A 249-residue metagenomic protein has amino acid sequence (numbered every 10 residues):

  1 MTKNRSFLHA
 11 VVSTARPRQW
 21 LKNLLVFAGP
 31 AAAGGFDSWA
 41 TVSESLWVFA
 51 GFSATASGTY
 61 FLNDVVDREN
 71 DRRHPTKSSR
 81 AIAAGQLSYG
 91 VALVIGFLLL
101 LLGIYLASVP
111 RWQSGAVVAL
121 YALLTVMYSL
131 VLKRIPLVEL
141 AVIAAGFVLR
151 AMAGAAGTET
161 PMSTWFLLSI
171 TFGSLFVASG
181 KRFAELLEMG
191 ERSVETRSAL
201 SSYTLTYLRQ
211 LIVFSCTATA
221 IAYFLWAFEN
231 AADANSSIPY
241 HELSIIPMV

Functional and structural regions predicted by a protein language model:
M1-R72, G85-L98: Topogenic membrane-insertion module of multi-pass membrane proteins
M1-V12, Q19, L130, V148-V249: C-terminal membrane-associated helical module and adjoining short loops/tails
W20-N23, F49, S57, G96-F97 (+7 more regions): Residues within membrane-spanning alpha-helices of integral membrane proteins, especially the hydrophobic core/packing
A32-G35, V109-P110, L130-V131, A156-G157: Helix-loop junctions at the membrane-solvent interface of multi-pass transporters, primarily the C-terminal
F52-N63, Y121-T125, G146, R150 (+2 more regions): Alpha-helical transmembrane segments of multi-pass membrane proteins
R68, R73-V118, T164-L175, R209-I221: Multi-pass membrane catalytic core of lipid/isoprenoid biosynthesis enzymes
A92-S129, K133, Y223-V249: Transmembrane helix-loop-helix
P136-G146: Cytoplasmic-side transmembrane-helix entry/capping segments in multi-pass membrane proteins
